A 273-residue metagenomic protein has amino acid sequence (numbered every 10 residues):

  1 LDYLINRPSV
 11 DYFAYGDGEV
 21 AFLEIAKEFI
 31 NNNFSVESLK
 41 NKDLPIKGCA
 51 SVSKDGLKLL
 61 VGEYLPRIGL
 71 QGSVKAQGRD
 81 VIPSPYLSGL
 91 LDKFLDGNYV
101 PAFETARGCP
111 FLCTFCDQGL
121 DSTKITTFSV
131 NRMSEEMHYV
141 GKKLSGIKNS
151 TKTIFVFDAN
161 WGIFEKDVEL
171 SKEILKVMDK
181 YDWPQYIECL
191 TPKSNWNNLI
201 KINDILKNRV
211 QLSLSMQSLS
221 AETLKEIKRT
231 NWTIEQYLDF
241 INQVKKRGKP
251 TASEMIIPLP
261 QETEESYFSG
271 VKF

Functional and structural regions predicted by a protein language model:
L1-Y64, I68-G69: Glycine-rich beta-alpha loop elements in corrinoid/cobalamin-binding modules across cobalamin-dependent enzymes
D2-N6, P260-F273: Catalytic cores of alpha/beta
V20, N131, E235, E265-F268: Residues in well-ordered alpha-helical elements
E24-I25, L170, S269-F273: Alpha-helical scaffold elements adjacent to nucleotide-binding pockets in ATP/GTP-utilizing enzyme cores
E37, G69-V74, I82-P83: A conserved amphipathic helix/loop scaffold that creates a polar/acidic microenvironment used either to coordinate
A76-R247, I257: Radical SAM [4Fe-4S] cluster-binding motif and immediate context
